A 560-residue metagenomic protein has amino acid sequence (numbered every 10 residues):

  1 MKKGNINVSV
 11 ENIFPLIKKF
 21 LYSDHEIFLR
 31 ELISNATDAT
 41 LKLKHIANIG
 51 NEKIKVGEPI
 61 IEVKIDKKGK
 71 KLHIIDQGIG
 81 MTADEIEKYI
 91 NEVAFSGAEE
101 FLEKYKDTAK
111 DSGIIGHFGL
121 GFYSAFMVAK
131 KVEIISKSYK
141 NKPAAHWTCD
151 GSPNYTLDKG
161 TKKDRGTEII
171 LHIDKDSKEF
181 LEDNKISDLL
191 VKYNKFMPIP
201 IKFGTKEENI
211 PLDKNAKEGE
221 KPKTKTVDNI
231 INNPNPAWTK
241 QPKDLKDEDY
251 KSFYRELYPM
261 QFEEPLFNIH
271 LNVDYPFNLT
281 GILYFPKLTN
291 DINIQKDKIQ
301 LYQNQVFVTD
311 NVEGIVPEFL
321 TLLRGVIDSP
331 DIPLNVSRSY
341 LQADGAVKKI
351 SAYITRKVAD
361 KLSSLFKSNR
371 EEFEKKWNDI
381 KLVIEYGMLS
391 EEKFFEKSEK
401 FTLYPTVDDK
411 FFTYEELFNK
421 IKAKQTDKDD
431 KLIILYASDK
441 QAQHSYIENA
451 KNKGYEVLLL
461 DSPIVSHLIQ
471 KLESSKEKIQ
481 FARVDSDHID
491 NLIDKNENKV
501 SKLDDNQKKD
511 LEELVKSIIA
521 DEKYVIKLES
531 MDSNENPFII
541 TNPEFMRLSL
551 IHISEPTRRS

Functional and structural regions predicted by a protein language model:
M1-K175, E179-F180, D188, K195 (+2 more regions): GHKL (Bergerat-fold) ATPase N-terminal catalytic module, capturing the glycine-rich phosphate-binding loop and acidic
I114, V132-N154, D174-K178, N184-S554: GHKL/Bergerat-fold ATPase module in large chromosome/replication-associated machines
E555-S560: Short "domain-exit" segments at the C-terminal end of structured domains
